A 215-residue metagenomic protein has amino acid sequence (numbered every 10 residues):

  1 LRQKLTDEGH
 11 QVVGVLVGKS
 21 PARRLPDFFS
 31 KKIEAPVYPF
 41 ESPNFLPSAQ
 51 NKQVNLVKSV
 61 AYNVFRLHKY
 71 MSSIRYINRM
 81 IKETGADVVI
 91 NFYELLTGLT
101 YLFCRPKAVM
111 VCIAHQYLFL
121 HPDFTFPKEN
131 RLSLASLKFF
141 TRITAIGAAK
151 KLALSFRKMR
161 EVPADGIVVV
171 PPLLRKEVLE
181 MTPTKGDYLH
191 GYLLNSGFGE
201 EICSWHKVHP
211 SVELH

Functional and structural regions predicted by a protein language model:
K4-H68: Conserved nucleotide-sugar phosphate-binding/catalytic loop shared by glycosyltransferases and other
Q11-K19, L152-L154, E213-H215: Short internal beta-strands
F40-F45, A114-F119, H215: Short, acidic/turn-prone active-site loops that include or flank metal/cofactor- and phosphate-binding residues
L46-Q50, L120-K128, V178-T182: Short, charged, surface-exposed secondary-structure boundary motifs
N51-V88, L95-L96: Conserved nucleotide-sugar donor-binding subdomain of glycosyltransferases
D87-V88, K150, Y188: Structural motif
K107-V169: Active-site-proximal region of nucleotide-activated glycan assembly enzymes, centered on histidine/acidic-rich loops
N130, L154-K158, G166-L214: Active-site donor-nucleotide binding/catalytic segment of nucleotide-sugar enzymes
